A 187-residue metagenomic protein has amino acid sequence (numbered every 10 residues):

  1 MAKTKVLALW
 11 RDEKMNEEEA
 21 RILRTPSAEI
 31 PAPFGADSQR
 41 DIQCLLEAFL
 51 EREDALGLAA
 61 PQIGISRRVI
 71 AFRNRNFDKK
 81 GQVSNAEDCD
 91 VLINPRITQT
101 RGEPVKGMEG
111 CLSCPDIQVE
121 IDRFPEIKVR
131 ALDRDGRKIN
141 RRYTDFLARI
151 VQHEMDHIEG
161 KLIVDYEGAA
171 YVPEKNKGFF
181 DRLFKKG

Functional and structural regions predicted by a protein language model:
M1-G187: Positively charged
